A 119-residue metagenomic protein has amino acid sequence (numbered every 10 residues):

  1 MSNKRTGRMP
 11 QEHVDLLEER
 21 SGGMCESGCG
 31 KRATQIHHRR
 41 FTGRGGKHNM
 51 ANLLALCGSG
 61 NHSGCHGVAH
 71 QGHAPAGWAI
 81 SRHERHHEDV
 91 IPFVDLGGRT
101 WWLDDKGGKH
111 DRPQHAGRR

Functional and structural regions predicted by a protein language model:
M1-H13, K109-R119: Arg/Lys-rich, low-complexity, intrinsically disordered N-terminal tails that contact nucleic acids
M1-N3, L54-C57: Charged, low-complexity surface segments at secondary-structure and domain boundaries
R5, G43-N52, S63-G108: Polybasic, low-complexity binding patches
G7-Q35, C57-C65: Short cysteine-rich loop/turn motifs with clustered Cys
G22-S27, R40, W78-R82: Intrinsically disordered, low-complexity boundary segments flanking structured domains
Q35-T42: Histidine-centered catalytic micro-motifs
H38, N49-A51, G108, H115-R118: Surface-exposed beta-strand edges and their flanking turn/coil or helix-capping segments
L54-A55, V94, Q114-H115: Alpha-helix boundary/interfacial micro-motifs
